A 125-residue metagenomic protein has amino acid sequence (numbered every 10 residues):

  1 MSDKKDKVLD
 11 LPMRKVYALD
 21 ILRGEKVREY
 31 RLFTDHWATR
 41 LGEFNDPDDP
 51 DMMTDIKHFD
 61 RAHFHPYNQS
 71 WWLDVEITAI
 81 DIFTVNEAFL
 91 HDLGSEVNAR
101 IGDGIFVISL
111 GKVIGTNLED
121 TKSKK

Functional and structural regions predicted by a protein language model:
S2, K7-V8, P12-K124: Structured alpha/beta reader/binder surfaces that contact nucleic acids or chromatin modification marks
